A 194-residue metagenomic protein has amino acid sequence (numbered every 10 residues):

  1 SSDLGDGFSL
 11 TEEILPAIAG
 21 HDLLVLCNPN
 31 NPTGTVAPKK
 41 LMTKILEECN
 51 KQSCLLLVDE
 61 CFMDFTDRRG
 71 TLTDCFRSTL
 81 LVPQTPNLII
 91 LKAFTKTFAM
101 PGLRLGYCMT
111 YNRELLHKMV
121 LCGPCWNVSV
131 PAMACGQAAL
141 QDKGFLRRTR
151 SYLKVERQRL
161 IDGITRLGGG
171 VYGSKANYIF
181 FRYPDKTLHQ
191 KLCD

Functional and structural regions predicted by a protein language model:
G7-G20, P32-L56, E60-T97: Active-site pre-lysine segment of PLP-dependent enzymes
L23-C27, L57, Y107-M109: Structural motif
P29-P32, D142: A short, flexible beta-alpha/helix-coil linker loop
K40, K44-E47, L80, E114 (+3 more regions): Alpha-helical scaffolding segments of alpha/beta enzyme cores, especially the outer helices of TIM-barrel or partial
N87-Y172: PLP-dependent aminotransferase class I/II
T165-G170, Y178-D194: Conserved C-terminal alpha-helix-loop-beta "cap" of PLP-dependent enzymes that closes/shapes the active-site mouth
